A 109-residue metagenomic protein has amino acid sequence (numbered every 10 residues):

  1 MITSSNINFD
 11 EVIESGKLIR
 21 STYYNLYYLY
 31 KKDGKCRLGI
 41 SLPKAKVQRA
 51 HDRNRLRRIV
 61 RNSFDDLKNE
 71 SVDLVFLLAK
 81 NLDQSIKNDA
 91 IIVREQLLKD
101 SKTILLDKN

Functional and structural regions predicted by a protein language model:
M1-N109: Positively charged, solvent-exposed patches that mediate nucleic-acid binding
